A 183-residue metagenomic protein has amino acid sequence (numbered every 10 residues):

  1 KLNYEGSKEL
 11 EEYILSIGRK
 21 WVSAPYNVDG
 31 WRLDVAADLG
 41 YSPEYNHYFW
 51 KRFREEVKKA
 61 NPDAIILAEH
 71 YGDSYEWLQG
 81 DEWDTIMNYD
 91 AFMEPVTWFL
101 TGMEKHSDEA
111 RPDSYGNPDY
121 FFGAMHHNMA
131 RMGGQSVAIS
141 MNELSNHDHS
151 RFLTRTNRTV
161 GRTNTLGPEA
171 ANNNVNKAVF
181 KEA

Functional and structural regions predicted by a protein language model:
L2-E76: Active-site neighborhood of glycoside hydrolase catalytic domains
G18, W50, R54-E55, D63-A183: Conserved alpha/beta catalytic core and glycan-binding cleft of carbohydrate-active enzymes
